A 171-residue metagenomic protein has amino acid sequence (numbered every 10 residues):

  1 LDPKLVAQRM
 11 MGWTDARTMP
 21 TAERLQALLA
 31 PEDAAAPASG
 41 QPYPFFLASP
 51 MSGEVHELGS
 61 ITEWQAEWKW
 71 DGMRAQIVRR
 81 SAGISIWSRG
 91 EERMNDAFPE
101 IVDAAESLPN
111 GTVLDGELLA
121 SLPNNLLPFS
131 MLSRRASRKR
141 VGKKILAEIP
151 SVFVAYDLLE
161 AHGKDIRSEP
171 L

Functional and structural regions predicted by a protein language model:
L1-L171: N-terminal nucleic-acid-engaging modules of covalent nucleotidyltransferase systems
